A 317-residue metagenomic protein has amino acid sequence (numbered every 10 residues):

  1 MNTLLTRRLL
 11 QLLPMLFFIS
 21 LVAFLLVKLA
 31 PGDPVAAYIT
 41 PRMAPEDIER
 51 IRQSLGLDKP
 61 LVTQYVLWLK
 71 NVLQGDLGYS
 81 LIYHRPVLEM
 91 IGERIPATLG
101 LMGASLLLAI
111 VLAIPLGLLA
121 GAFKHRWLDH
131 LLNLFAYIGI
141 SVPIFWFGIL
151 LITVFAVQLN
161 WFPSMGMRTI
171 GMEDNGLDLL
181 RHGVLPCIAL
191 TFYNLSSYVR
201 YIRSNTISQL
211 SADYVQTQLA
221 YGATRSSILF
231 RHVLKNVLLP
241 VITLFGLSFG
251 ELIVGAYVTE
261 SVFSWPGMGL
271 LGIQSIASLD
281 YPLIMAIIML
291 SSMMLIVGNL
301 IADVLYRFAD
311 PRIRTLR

Functional and structural regions predicted by a protein language model:
N2-T3, E93-L128, I144, E173-R317: Alpha-helical transmembrane segments of integral membrane proteins, especially multi-pass inner/plasma-membrane
T6-M15: N-terminal signal-anchor/signal peptide hydrophobic helix marking the start of the first transmembrane segment
L12, S20, R42, Y137 (+4 more regions): Residue-level recognition of pore/gate-forming positions within transmembrane alpha-helices of multi-pass
M15-V66, L159-L179: Hydrophobic alpha-helical transmembrane segments of membrane transport/permease proteins and related membrane-embedded
A30, G139-V142, I253: Transmembrane helix irregularities
M43-D76, P163, V184, V215 (+1 more regions): Short hydrophobic, aromatic-rich alpha-helical segments embedded in or entering the lipid bilayer of multi-pass
D58-I114: An internal, D/E-rich "acidic patch" concept
H84, N133-R200: Membrane-water interface segments at transmembrane-helix boundaries in multipass membrane proteins
